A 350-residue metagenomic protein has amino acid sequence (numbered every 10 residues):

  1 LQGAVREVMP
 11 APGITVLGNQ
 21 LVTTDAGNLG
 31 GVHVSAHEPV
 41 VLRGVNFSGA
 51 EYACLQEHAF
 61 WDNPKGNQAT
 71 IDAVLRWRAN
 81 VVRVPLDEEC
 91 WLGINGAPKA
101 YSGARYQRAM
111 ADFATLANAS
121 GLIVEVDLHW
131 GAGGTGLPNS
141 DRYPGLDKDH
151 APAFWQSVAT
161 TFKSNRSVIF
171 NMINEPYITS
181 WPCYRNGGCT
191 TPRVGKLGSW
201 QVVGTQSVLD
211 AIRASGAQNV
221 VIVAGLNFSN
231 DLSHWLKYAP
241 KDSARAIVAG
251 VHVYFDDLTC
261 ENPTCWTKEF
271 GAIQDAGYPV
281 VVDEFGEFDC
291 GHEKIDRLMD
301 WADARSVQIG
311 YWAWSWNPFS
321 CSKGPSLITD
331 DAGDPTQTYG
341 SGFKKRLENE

Functional and structural regions predicted by a protein language model:
G3-V81, G342, R346: N-terminal carbohydrate-binding accessory modules
G13, A59, N63, R142-I169 (+2 more regions): Extracellular glycoside hydrolase catalytic/binding regions
V41, V124-E125, V281, W312: Conserved Rossmann-like nucleotide-binding pocket used by diverse enzymes that bind dinucleotide cofactors
S48-A53, E89-W91, G131, I178-T179 (+2 more regions): Active-site loop signature of alpha/beta-hydrolase-fold enzymes
C54, G134, N262-P263: Peptidoglycan cell-wall recognition and remodeling modules
W61-V81, L92, G96-M172, W200-R213: An active-site-proximal structural segment forming one wall of the substrate-binding cleft that immediately precedes
C90-G93, A132-L137, T179, N230-D231 (+1 more regions): Short, solvent-exposed loop/turn segments at secondary-structure junctions
